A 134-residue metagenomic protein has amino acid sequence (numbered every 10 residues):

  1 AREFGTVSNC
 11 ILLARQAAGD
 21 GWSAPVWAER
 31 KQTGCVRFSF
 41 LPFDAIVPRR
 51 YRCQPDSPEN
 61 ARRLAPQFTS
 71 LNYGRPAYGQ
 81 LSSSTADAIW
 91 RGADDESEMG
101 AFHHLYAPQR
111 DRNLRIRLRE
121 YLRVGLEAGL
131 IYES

Functional and structural regions predicted by a protein language model:
A1-S134: Extracellular beta-rich repeat passengers
